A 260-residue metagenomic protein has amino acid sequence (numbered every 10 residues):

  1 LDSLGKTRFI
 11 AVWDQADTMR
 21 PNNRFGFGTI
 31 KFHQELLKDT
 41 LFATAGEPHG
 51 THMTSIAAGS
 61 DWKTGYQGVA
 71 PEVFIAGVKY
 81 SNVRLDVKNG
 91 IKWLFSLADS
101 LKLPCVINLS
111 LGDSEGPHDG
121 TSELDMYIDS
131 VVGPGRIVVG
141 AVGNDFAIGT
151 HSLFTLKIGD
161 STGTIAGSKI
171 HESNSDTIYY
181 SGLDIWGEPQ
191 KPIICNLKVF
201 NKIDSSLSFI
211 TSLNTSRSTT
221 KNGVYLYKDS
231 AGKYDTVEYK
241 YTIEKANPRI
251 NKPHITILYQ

Functional and structural regions predicted by a protein language model:
L1-V87, K102, G133-G135, T150 (+1 more regions): Subtilisin-like serine protease catalytic core
A57, V199-N201: Residue-level signal for short segments within beta-strands and strand-turn junctions of well-structured beta-sheet
Y80-L156, S161, T177-P189, F200 (+1 more regions): Substrate-binding/access-modulating region of protease and related hydrolase catalytic domains
G159-H171: Short beta-strands within extracellular/lumenal beta-sheet-rich domains
H171-E172, D184: Short acidic-hydrophobic catalytic motif
I194-K198: Beta-strand signatures of extracellular beta-sandwich domains
I203-L213: Surface-exposed loop/edge segments in extracytoplasmic proteins
N214-T219: A short, sequence-level motif marking secondary-structure junctions
